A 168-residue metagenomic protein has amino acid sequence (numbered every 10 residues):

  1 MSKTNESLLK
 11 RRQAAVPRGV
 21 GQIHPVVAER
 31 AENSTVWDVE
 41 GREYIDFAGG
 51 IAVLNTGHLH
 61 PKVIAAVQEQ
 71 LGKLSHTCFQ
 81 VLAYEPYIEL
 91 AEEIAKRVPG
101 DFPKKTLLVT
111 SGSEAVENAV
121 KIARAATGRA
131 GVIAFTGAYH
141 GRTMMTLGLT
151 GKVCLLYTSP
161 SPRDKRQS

Functional and structural regions predicted by a protein language model:
M1-E32, Y87: Active-site-adjacent loop/helix segments that line or gate small-molecule/cofactor pockets in enzymes
S2, E43-R129: Glycine-rich loop-to-alpha-helix module at the N-terminal edge of alpha/beta enzyme cores
V26-A48: Active-site and channel-lining beta-strand-loop segments that bind or position nucleotide-derived/phosphorylated
D38, D46, E114-E117, H140 (+1 more regions): Acidic active-site catalytic centers that drive phospho-/nucleotidyl reactions and related ester hydrolyses
V120, A125-G141, L147: Conserved PLP-anchoring active-site segment centered on the Schiff-base-forming lysine
R142-K152, S159: Active-site-proximal loop->helix
Y157-D164: Conserved small/polar residues in nucleotide/adenosyl-binding loops
